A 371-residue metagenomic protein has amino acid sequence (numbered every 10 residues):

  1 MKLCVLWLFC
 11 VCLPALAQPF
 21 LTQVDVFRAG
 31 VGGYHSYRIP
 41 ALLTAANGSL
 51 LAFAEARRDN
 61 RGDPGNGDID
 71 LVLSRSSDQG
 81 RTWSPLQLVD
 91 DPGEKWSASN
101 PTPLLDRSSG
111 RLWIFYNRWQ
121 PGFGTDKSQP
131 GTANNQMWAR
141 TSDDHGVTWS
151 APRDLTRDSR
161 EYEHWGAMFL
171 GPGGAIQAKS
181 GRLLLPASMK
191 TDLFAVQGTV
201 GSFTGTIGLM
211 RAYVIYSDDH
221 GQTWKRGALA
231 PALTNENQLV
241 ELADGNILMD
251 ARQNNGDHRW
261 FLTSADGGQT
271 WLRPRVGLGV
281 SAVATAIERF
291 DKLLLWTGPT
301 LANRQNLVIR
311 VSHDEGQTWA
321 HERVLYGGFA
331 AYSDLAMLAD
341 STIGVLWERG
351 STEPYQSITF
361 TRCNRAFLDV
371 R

Functional and structural regions predicted by a protein language model:
M1-C4: Positively charged n-region of N-terminal signal peptides that target proteins for export
C12-P14: N-terminal signal peptide c-region/cleavage motif recognized by signal peptidases
Q18-R371: Asp-box/BNR beta-propeller blade signature and adjacent active/binding-site loops in extracellular glycan-interacting
